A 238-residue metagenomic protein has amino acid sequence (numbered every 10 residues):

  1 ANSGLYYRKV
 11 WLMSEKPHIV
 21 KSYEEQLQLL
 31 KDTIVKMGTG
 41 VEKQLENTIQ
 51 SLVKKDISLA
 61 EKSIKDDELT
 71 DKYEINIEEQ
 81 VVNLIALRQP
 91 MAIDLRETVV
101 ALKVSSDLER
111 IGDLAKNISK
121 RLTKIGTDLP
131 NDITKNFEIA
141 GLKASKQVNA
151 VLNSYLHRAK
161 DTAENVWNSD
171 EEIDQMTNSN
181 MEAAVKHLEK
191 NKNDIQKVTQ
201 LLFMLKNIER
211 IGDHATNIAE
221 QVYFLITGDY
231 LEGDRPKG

Functional and structural regions predicted by a protein language model:
A1-M13: Short, Lys/Arg-enriched N-terminal segments with co-localized hydrophobic residues within the first ~10-30 amino acids
W11-G238: Cytosolic, long alpha-helical scaffolding segments
